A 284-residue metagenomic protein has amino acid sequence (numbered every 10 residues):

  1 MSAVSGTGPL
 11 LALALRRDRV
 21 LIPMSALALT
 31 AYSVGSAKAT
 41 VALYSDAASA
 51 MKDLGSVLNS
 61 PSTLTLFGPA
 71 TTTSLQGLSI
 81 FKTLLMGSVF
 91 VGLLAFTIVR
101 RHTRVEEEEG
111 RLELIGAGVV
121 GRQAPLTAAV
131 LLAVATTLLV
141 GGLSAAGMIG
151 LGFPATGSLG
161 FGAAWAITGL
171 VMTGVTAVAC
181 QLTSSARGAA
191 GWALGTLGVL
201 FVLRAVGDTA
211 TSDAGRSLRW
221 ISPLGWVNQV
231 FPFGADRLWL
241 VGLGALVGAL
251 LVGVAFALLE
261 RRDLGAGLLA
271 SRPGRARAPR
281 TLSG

Functional and structural regions predicted by a protein language model:
M1-P9, S212-L218, P273-S283: Short, membrane-interfacial amphipathic segments enriched in basic
S5-A31, C180-T196, G284: Alpha-helical transmembrane segments and their helix-start/interface "positive-inside/aromatic belt" motifs in integral
V20-N59, M86-G92, W192-A205: Hydrophobic alpha-helical transmembrane segments of multi-pass membrane transport/permease proteins
M24-L29, V89, Q229-G284: Alpha-helical transmembrane segments of multi-pass membrane transporters/translocases
T40-T72, V199-V254, L258: Terminal transmembrane helical anchor/hairpin motif
L78-V105, S144: Long, hydrophobic alpha-helical segments
R100-A135: Helix-loop-helix units of permease transmembrane domains in multi-pass membrane transporters, especially ABC
L131-R187: Secretory targeting signals
